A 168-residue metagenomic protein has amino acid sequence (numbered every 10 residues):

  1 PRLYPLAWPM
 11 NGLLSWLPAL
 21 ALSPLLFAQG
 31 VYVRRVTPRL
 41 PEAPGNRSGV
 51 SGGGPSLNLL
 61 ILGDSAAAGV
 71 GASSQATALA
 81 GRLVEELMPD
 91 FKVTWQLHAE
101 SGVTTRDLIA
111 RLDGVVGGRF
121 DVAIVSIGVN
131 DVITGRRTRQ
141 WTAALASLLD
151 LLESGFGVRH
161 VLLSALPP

Functional and structural regions predicted by a protein language model:
P1-L60, P89, G118: N-terminal secretory targeting modules
V31, R35, G102-T104, P168: Residue-level detector of flexible, active-site-proximal loop/helix-junction positions within diverse enzyme catalytic
S56-S73: Catalytic nucleophile-elbow at a beta strand-turn-alpha helix junction centered on a G-D-S/GDSL motif, marking
N58, T94, R159-H160: Residues at the starts of beta-strands that form the adenosine-phosphate
L60, Q96, A123-V125: Conserved beta-strand elements of the Class I
G69, L97-T105, V129-Q140: Surface-exposed cleft-lining segments at the edges of enzyme active sites
A76-G114, F120: Membrane-embedded segments
D113-P168: Alpha-helical cap/lid subdomain in secreted, periplasmic, or secretory-pathway luminal O-acyl-processing enzymes
